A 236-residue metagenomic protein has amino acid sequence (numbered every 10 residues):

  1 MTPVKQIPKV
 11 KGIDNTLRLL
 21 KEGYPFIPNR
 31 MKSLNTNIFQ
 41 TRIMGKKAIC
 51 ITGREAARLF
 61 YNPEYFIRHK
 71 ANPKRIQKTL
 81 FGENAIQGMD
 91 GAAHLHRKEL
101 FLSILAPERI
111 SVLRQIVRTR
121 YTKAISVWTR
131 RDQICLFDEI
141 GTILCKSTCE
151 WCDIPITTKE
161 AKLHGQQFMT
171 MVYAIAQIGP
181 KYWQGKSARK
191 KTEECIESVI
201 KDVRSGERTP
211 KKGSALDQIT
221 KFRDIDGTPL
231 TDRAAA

Functional and structural regions predicted by a protein language model:
M1-K78: N-terminal membrane-proximal hinge/A-helix region immediately C-terminal to the signal-anchor transmembrane segment
T2-V4, S111-A236: Cytochrome P450 heme-thiolate monooxygenase catalytic core
R18, P25, G91, W183 (+1 more regions): Short capping/connector residues at structural and topological boundaries
E22-P25, I51-A56, A92, H96 (+6 more regions): Generic alpha-helix structural propensity
L34-N35, I43-K46, G82, R130-R131 (+1 more regions): Short, well-ordered loop/turn elements at secondary-structure boundaries
N62-F66, F81, A85, L102-R109 (+3 more regions): Generic short alpha-helical segment signal, independent of protein family or function, capturing local helix propensity
K70-P73, G82-L102, A106-R118, I156-H164 (+1 more regions): Cytochrome P450
